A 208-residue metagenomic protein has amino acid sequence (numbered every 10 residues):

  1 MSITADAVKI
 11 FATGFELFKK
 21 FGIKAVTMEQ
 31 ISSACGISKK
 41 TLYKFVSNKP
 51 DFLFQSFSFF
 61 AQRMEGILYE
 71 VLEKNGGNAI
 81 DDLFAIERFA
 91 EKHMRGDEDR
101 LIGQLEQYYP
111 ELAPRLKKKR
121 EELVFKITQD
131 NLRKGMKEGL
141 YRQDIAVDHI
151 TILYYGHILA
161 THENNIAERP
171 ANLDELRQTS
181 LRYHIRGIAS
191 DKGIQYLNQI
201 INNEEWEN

Functional and structural regions predicted by a protein language model:
A5-F15, I31, S56-F60, M64 (+1 more regions): Generic hydrophobic, amphipathic alpha-helix propensity
K9, L17-D51, Q55: Helix-turn-helix
K49, S56, F60, M64 (+6 more regions): Hydrophobic/aromatic residues within well-ordered alpha-helical segments
Q55, Y69-G96, Y154: Hydrophobic alpha-helical connector segments
D81-A85, H149-L153, E175, T179 (+1 more regions): Amphipathic alpha-helical interaction segments
R95-Q129, M136-L140: Short secondary-structure transition hinges
L123-I150, H157, T161-N165, R169: Hydrophobic alpha-helical bundle segments that form small-molecule/ligand-binding pockets
D130-K134, E138, A167-N208: C-terminal peripheral helix-coil segments that are non-catalytic and often amphipathic
